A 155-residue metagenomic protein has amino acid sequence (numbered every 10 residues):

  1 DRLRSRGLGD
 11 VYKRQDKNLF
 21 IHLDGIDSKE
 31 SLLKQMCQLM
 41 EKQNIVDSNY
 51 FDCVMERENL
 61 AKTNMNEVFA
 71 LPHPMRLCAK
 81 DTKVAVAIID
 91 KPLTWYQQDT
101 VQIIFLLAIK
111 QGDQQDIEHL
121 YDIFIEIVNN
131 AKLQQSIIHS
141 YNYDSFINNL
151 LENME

Functional and structural regions predicted by a protein language model:
D1-R2: Short, well-ordered junction/capping motifs at the entry into regular secondary structure
R6, D10-E155: Cytosolic covalent-transfer regions centered on His/Cys nucleophiles that carry phosphoryl or persulfide groups
